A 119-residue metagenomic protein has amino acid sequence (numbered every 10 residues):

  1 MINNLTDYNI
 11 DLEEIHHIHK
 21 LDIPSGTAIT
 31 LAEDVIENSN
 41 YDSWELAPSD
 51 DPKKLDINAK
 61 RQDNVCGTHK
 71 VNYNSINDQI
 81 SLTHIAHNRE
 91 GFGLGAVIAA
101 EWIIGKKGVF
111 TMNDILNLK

Functional and structural regions predicted by a protein language model:
M1-L5: Rossmann-like dinucleotide/flavin-binding elements
T6-K119: C-terminal substrate-binding/catalytic lobe of Rossmann-fold NAD(P)-dependent oxidoreductases
